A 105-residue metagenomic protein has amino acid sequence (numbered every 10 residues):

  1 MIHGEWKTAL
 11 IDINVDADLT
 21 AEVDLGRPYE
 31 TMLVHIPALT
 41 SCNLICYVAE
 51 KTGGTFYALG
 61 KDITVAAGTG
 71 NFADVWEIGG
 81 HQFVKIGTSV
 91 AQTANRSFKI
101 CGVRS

Functional and structural regions predicted by a protein language model:
M1-N14, S97-S105: Short, intrinsically disordered N-terminal pre-domain segments
W6, L10, E22, E50-D62: Tryptophan-centered short beta-strand motifs
L10-R27, L39-S41, V65-F72, S89-N95: Surface-exposed ligand/attachment interfaces on beta-rich extracellular proteins
I11-I13, V23, V34, L44-C46 (+2 more regions): Hydrophobic beta-strand residues in large extracellular and virion-surface proteins
P28-V34, W76-F98: Noncatalytic modules at the cell exterior or secretory-pathway interfaces, chiefly beta-strand-rich lectin/adhesion
S41-A58, I100-C101: Short, surface-exposed beta-strand/strand-loop-strand elements in extracellular ectodomains
G54-W76: Acidic, glycine/polar-enriched metal-coordinating patches/loops that mediate binding to polyanionic ligands
